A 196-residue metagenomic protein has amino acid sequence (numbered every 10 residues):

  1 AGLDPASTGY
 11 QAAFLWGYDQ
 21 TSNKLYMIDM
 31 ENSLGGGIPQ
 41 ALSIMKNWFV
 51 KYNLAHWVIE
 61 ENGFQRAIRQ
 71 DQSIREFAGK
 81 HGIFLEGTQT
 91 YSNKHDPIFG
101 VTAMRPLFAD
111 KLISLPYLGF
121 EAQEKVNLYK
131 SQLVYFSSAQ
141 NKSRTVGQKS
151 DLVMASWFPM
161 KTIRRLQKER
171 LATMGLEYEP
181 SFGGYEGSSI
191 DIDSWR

Functional and structural regions predicted by a protein language model:
A1-G87, S114-R196: RNase H-like, metal-dependent nuclease domains and their acidic two-metal-ion catalytic environment used
F77-D110: Conserved beta-strand -> loop -> alpha-helix junction used to position metal-binding or nucleic-acid-contacting
